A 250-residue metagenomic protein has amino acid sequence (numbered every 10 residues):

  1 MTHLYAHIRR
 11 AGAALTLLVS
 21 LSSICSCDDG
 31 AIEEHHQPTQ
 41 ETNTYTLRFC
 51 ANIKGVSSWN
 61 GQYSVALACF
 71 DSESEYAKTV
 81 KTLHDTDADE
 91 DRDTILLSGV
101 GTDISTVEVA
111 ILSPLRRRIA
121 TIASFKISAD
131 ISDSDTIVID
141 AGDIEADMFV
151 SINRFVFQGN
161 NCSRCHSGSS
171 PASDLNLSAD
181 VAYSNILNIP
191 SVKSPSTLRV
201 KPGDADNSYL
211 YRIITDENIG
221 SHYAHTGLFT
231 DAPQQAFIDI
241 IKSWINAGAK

Functional and structural regions predicted by a protein language model:
T2-L15: Bacterial N-terminal signal peptides that target proteins for export
S22-S26: C-terminal motif of bacterial Sec signal peptides marking the signal peptidase cleavage site
C27-R92, V100-K250: Aromatic- and Gly/Pro-enriched helix-to-coil junctions and flexible linker segments
L96: Acyl-donor (CoA/ACP) binding surface of acyl/acetyltransferases
